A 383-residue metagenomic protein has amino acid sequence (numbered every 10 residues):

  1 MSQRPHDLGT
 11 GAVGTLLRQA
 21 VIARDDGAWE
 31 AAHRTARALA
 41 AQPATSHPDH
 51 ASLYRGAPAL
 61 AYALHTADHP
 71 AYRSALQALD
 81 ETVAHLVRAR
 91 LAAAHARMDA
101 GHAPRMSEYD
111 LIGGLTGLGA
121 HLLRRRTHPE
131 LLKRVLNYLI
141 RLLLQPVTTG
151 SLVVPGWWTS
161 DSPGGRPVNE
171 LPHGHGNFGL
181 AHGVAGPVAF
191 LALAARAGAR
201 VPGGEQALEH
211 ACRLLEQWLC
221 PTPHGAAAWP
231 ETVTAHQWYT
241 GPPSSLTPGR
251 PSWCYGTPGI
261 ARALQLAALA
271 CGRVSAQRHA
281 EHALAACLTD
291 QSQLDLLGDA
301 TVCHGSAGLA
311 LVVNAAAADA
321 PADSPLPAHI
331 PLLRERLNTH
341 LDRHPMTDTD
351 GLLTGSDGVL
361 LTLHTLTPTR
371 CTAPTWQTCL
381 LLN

Functional and structural regions predicted by a protein language model:
M1-A57, A100-P104: Internal amphipathic alpha-helical repeat/solenoid segments
M1-S2, A31-H47, A78-G101, R134-V153 (+5 more regions): Long, well-ordered core segments of solenoidal/helical folds
G14-D26, A59-Y72, G117-H128, G186-V201 (+3 more regions): Well-ordered alpha-helical scaffold segments within catalytic/enzyme domains
A59-L60, A67, M98-Y109, G117 (+5 more regions): Carbohydrate-binding/catalytic loop surfaces
A61-L142: Internal, well-ordered domain-core segments that constitute the primary functional module of diverse proteins
D99, E130, L266, A270-V274 (+5 more regions): Terminal, non-catalytic domain-edge segments
T127-P258, R262-A263: Extended ligand-binding clefts on enzyme/binding-domain cores
D290, L294-L326: Loop/turn-rich, solvent-exposed surfaces of beta-rich toroidal or solenoidal domains
